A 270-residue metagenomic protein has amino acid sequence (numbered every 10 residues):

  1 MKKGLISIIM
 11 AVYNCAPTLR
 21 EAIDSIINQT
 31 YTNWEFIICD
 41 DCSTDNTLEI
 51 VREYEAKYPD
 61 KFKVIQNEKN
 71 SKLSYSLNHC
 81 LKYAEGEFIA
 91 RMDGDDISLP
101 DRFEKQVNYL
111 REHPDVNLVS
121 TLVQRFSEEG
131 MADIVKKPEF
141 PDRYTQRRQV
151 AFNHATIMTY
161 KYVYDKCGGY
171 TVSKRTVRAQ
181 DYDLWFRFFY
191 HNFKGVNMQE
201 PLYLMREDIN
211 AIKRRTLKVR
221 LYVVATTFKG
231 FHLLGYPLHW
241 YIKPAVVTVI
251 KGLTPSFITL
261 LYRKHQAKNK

Functional and structural regions predicted by a protein language model:
M1-I27: N-proximal low-complexity "stem/linker" segments adjacent to membrane-targeting elements
K3-I6, I27-I38, N46, P59-K63: Short loop->beta transition adjacent to catalytic acidic/histidine clusters or analogous donor-positioning motifs
T18-R20, D45-Y54, I97, D101: Acidic helix N-cap motif at the loop->helix transition within catalytic regions of sugar-transfer enzymes
D40-E49, K69, D93: A conserved acidic beta->alpha catalytic loop
N67-A84, K105: Glycine-rich, basic loop-to-helix element that forms the pyrophosphate-binding segment of sugar-nucleotide handling
K82, I134, F140-L217: Conserved nucleotide-sugar donor-binding catalytic segment
I89: Short aromatic/hydrophobic "clamp" motif used to bind/position activated sugar donors
D101-D133: Conserved donor NDP-sugar-binding/catalytic core segment of glycosyltransferases
